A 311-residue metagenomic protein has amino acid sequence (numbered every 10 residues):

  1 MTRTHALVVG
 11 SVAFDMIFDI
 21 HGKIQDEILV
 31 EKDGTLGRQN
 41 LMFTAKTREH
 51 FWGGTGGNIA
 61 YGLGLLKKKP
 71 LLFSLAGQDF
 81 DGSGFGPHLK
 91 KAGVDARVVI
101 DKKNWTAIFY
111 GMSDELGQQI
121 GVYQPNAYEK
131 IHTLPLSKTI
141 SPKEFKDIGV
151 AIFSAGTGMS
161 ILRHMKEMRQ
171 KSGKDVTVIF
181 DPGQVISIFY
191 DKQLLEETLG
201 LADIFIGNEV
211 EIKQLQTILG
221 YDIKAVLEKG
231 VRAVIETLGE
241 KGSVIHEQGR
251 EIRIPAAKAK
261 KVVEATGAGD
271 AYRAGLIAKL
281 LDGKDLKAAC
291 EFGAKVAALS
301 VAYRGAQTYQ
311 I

Functional and structural regions predicted by a protein language model:
M1-L7, G220-I311: Conserved phosphate-binding/catalytic region of the ribokinase-like
M1-L71, G84: Glycine-rich phosphate/adenosyl-contacting loop at the front of the ribokinase-like
A6, K69-P70, A96, V178 (+1 more regions): Hydrophobic anchor at the start of a short beta-strand that flanks the dinucleotide cofactor-binding loop
S11-V12, G156, A271: Active-site metal-binding loops of divalent metal-dependent hydrolases
K90-N104: A glycine-rich helix N-cap at a beta->alpha junction
R97-D101, G111-A155, M159: Conserved phosphate-binding/catalytic loop of the ribokinase/pfkB sugar-kinase fold
E144-D147, I161-V178: Glycosyltransferases and closely related glycan-assembly transferases that use nucleotide-activated donors
R169-T177, P182-R253: Conserved phosphate/ATP/ADP-binding segment of small-molecule kinases
